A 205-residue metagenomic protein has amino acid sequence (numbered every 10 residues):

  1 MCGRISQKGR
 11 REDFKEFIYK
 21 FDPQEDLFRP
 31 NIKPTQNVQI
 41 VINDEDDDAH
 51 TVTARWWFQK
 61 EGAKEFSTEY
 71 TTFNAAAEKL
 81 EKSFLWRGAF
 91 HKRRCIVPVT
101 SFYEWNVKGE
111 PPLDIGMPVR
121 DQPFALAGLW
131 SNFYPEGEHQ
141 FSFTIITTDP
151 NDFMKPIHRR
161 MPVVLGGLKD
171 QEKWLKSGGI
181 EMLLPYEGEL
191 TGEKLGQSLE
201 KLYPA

Functional and structural regions predicted by a protein language model:
M1-A205: Short linear sequence motif anchored by a di-proline
